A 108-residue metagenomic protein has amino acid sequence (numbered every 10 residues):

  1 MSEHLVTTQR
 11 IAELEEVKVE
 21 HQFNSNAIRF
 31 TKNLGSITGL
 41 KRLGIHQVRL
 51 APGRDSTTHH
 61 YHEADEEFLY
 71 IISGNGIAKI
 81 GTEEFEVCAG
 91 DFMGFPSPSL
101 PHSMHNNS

Functional and structural regions predicted by a protein language model:
M1-R42: A short, N-terminal "cap"/entry segment at the start of jelly-roll beta-barrel domains of the cupin/DSBH fold
I28-N33, H46-H62, S97: Conserved short histidine dyad/triad with adjacent acidic residue
G39, S97-S108: Ligand-binding loop in jelly-roll beta-barrel domains
Q47-A51, Y61-K79: Short, conserved beta-strand element in jelly-roll/cupin
G74, G90, M104: Short hydrophobic/aromatic patches on the structural cores and recognition surfaces of FHA
G81-S97: Short acidic-glycine-tyrosine-enriched beta hairpin
